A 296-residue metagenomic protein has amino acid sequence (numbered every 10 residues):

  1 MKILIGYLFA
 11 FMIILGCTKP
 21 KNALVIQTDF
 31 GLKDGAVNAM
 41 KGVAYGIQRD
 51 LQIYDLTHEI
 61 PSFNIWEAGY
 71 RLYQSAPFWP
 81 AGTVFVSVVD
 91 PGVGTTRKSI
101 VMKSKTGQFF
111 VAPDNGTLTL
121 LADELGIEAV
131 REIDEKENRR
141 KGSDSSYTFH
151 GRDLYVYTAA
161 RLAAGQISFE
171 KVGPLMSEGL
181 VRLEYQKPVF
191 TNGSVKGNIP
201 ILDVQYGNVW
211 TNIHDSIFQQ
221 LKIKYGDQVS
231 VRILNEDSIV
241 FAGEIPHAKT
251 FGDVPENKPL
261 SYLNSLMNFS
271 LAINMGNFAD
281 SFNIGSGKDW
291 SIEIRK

Functional and structural regions predicted by a protein language model:
K2, I13-K21: Bacterial Sec-dependent signal peptides at the C-terminal "C-region" and cleavage site
K19-A23, G35, I47-I53, E59 (+3 more regions): Active-site histidine-anchored catalytic micro-motif
V25-L32, V37-N38: N-terminal signal-anchor module of multipass membrane proteins
D29, T158, N274: A residue-level signal for conserved active-site and pocket-lining positions in enzyme catalytic cores
A39-V43, R71-Q74, L120, Y157-R161: Alpha-helical scaffold segments in soluble metabolic enzymes
V43, I47-D50, S75-W79, E124 (+2 more regions): Change "in soluble alpha/beta enzymes" to "in soluble alpha/beta proteins
S143-Y225: Anionic-ligand-binding alpha/beta catalytic cores of soluble enzymes and soluble regulatory domains that recognize
W210-N283: A conserved acidic, glycine/proline-rich C-terminal tail/linker
